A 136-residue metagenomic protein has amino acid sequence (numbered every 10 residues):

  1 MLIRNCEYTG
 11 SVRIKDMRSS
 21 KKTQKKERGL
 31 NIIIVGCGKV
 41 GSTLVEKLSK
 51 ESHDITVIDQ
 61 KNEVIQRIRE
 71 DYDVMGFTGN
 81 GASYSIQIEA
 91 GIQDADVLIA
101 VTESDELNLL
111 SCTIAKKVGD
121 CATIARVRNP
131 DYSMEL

Functional and structural regions predicted by a protein language model:
M1-L136: Cytosolic regulatory regions of ion transport systems
